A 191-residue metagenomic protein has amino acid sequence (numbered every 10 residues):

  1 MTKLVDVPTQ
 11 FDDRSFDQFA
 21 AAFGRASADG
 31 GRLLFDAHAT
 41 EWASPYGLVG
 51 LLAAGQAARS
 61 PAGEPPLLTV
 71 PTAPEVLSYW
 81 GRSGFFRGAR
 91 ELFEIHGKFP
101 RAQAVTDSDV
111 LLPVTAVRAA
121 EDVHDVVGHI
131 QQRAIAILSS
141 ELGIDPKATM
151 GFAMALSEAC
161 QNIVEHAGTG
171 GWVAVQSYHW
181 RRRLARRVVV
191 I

Functional and structural regions predicted by a protein language model:
M1-D6: Short beta-strand/loop segment at the start of cytosolic alpha/beta domains
V7-R90: Amphipathic alpha-helical interaction surfaces in cytosolic regulatory modules
F23-A26, A54-R59, A134-E141, L156 (+1 more regions): Hydrophobic, Leu/Ile/Phe/Ala-enriched alpha-helical segments that form helix-helix packing faces
W42, Y46, A134-S157: Conserved short strand/loop->alpha-helix "switch" segment adjacent to the catalytic nucleotide/phosphoryl-transfer site
L52-A54, P146-R181: Conserved ATP-binding N-box helix of the HATPase_c
T72-S83, R87, V164-I191: Conserved beta-strand-loop-beta-strand hairpin that lines the nucleotide-binding pocket of ATP/GTP-utilizing enzymes
S78-R118: A contiguous, low-structure linker/loop signature
V105-G143: Helix-loop-beta hinge of the Bergerat
